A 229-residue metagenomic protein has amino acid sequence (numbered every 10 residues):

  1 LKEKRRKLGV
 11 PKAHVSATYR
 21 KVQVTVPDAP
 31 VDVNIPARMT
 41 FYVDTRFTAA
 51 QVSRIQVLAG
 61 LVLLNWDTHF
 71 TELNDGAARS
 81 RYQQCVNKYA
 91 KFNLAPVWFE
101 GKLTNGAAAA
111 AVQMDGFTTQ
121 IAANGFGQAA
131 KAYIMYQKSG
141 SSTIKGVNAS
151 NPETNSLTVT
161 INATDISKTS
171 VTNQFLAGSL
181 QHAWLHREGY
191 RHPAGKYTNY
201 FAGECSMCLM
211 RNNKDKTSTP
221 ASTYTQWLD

Functional and structural regions predicted by a protein language model:
L1-Q174, R187-D229: Predominantly extracellular/secreted Zn2+-dependent metalloproteases
F175-W184: Short alpha-helical catalytic segment bearing the HExxH-like zincin motif of zinc-dependent metalloproteases
